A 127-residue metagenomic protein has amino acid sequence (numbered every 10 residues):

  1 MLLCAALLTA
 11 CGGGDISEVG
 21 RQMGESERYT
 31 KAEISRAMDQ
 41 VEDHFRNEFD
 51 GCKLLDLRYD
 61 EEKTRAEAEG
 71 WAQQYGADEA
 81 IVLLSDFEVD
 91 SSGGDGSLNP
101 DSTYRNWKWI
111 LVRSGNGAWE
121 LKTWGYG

Functional and structural regions predicted by a protein language model:
M1-T9: Sec-dependent bacterial lipoprotein signal peptides
A10-T103: Flexible low-complexity loop/turn motifs enriched in small/helix-breaking residues
Y104-G127: Short beta-strand edge/turn micro-motifs at domain boundaries
